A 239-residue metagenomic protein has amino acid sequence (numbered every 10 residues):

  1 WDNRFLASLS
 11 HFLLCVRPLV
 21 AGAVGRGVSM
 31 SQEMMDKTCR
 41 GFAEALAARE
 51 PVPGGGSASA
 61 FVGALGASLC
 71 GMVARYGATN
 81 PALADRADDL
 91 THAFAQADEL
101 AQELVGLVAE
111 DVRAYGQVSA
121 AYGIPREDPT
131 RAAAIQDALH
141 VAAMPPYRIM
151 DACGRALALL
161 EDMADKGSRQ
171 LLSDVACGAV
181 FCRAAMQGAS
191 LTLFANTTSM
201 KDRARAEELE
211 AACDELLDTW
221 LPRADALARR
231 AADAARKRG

Functional and structural regions predicted by a protein language model:
M34-P53: Short, hydrophobic/aliphatic alpha-helical segments
A48-G71, L171-A189: Conserved phosphate/anionic-ligand binding catalytic regions in large, soluble enzymes, centered on
P81-A120: A structural-propensity feature for long, helix-poor, extended segments
D111-V180, A184, N196: Amphipathic alpha-helical interface segments
I149, A156-L159, Q170-R238: Preference for long, well-ordered alpha-helical segments
